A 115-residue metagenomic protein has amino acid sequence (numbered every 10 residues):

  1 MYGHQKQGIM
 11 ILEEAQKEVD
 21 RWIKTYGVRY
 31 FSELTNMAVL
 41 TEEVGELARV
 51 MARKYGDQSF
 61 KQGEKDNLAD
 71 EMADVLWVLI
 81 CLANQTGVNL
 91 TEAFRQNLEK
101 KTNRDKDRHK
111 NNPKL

Functional and structural regions predicted by a protein language model:
M1-M72, L76-L115: Flexible "arm" and connector segments at domain edges
